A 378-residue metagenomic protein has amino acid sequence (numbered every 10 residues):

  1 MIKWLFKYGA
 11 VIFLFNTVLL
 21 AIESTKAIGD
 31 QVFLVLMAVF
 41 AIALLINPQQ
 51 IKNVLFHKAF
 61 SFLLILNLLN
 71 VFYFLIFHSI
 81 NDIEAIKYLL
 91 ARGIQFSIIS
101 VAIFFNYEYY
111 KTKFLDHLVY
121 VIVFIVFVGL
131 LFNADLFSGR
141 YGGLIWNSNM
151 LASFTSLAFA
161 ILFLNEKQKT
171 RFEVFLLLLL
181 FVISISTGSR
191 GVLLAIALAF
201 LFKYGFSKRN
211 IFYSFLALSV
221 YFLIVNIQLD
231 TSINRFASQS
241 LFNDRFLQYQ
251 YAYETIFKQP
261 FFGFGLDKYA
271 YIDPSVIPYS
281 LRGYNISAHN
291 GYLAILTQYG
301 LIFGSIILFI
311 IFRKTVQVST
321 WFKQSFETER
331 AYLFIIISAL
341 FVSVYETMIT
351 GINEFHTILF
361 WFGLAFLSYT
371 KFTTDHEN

Functional and structural regions predicted by a protein language model:
M1-L5, Q49, L164-K169, W361-N378: A juxtamembrane structural motif centered on a specific transmembrane helix
L5-Y8, V54-N67, G93, S100-V128 (+1 more regions): Interfacial loop-to-transmembrane-helix boundary motif in multi-pass membrane proteins
V32-M37, A59-F72, N81-F104: Aromatic-anchored transmembrane helix interface
M37-I42, L333-N378: Transmembrane alpha-helices of multi-pass inner-membrane enzymes
H57-S61, T170-F172, Y204, K208-F215 (+2 more regions): Hydrophobic transmembrane alpha-helices and their immediate junctions
A102-F105, Y109-F137, W146-F206, R313: Alpha-helical transmembrane segments of multi-pass inner-membrane proteins
G142, R235-Q250, E254-K258, F262-Y299: Long extracytoplasmic/lumenal interhelical loops at the membrane interface of multi-pass membrane proteins
S186-T187, Y204-S240, Y253-K258, L266: A membrane-periplasm/extracellular boundary helix in multi-pass inner-membrane enzymes that assemble envelope glycans
